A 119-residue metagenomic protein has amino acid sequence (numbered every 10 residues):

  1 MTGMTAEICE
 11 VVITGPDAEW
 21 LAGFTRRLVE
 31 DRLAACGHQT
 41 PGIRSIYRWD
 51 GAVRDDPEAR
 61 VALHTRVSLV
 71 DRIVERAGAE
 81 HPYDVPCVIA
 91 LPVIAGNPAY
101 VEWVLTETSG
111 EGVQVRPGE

Functional and structural regions predicted by a protein language model:
M1-E119: Positively charged, small/polar-rich N-terminal and surface patches that mediate targeting and assembly and bind
